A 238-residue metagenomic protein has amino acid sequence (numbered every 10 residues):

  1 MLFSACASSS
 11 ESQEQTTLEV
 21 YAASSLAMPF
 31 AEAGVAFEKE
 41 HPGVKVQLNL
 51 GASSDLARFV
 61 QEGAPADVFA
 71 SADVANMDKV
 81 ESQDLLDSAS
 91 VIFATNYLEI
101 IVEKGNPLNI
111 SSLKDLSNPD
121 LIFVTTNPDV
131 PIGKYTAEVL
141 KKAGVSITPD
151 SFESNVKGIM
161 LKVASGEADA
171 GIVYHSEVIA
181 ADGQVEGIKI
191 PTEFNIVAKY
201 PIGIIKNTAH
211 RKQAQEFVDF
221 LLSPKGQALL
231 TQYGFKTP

Functional and structural regions predicted by a protein language model:
C6-A36, E40, S54, R58-E62 (+4 more regions): Exported/periplasmic ABC-transporter solute-binding proteins
L18, V44-V46, L98: Conserved beta-strand core positions
H41-K45, S88, D182: Short secondary-structure junction motifs
Q83-S90: A short, gly/pro- and small-residue-rich
